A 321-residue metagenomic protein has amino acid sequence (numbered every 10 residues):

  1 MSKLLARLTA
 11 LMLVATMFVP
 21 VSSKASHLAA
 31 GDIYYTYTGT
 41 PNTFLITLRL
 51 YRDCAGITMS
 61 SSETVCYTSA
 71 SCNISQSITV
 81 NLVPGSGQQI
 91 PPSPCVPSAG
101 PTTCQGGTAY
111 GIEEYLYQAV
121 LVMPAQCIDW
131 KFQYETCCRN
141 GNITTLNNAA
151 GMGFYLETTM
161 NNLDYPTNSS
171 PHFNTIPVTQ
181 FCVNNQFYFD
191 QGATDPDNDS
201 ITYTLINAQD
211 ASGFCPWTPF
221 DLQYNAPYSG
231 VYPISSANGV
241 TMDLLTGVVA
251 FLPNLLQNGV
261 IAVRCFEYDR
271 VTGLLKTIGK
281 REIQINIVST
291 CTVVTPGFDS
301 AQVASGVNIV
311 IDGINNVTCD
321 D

Functional and structural regions predicted by a protein language model:
M1-A29: Bacterial Sec-dependent N-terminal signal peptides
S23-D321: Long, compositionally biased, intrinsically disordered segments
